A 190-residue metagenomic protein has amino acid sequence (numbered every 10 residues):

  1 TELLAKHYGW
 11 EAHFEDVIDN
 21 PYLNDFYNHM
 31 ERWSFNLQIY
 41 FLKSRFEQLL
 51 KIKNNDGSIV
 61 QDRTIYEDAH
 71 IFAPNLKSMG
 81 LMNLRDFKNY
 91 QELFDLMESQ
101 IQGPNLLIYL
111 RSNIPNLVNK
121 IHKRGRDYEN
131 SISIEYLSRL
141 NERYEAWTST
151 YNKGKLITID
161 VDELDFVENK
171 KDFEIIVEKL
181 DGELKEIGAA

Functional and structural regions predicted by a protein language model:
T1-A5: Post-Walker A alpha-helix
K6-S44: Conserved substrate/cofactor phosphate-moiety recognition/catalytic segment in nucleotide-dependent phosphotransferases
W10, I101-L106, N152-K155: Short glycine-/polar-rich loops that comprise or flank the Walker A/P-loop and associated switch/sensor motifs
H13, Q61, L106-I108, I157-I159: Hydrophobic/aromatic beta-strand patches that form the interior of the parallel beta-sheet core in alpha/beta enzyme
V17-D19, I65-E67, S112-L117, E163-F166: Conserved nucleotide-binding/hydrolysis micro-motifs of P-loop NTPases
R45-N83: A basic- and aromatic-enriched beta-loop-alpha substructure that forms the phosphate/nucleotide- and DNA/RNA-contacting
H70-E145: A glycine- and Lys/Arg-enriched "phosphate-lid" helix/loop adjacent to the NTP-binding pocket of small-molecule kinases
V118-A190: NTP-dependent small-molecule kinase module
